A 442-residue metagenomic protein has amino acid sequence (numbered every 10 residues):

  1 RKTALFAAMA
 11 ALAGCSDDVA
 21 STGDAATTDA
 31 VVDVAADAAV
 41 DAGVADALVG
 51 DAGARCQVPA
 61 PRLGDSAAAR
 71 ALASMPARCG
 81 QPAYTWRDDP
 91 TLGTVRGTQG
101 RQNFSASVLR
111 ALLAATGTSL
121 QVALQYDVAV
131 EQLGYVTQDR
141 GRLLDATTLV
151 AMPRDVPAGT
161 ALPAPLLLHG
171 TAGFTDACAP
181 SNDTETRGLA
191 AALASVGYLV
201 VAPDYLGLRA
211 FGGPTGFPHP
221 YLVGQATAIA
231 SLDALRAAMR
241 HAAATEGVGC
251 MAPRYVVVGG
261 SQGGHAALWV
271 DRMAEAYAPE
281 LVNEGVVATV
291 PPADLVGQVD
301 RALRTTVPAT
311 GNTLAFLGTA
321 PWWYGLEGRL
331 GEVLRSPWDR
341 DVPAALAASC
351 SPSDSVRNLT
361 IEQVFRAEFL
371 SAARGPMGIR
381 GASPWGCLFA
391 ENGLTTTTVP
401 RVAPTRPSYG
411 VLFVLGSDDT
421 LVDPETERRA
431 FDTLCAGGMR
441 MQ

Functional and structural regions predicted by a protein language model:
L12-A54: Ser/Thr-rich, Pro/Gly/Ala-heavy low-complexity intrinsically disordered linkers and tails of secreted extracellular
V49-P157: Catalytic-loop region of hydrolases
P59-G93, T289-A403: Accessory cap/linker subdomain of secreted extracellular hydrolases
T147, T160-A172: Short beta-strand element of the alpha/beta-hydrolase
M152-A161, L222, R236-G260, A278-V282: Gly/Ser-rich "nucleophile elbow"/oxyanion-hole loop immediately N-terminal to the catalytic nucleophile in hydrolases
T171-I229, A237: Cap/lid segment of the alpha/beta-hydrolase catalytic domain
V270, Y409, D423-C435: Short alpha-helix in the alpha/beta-hydrolase fold that links the catalytic acid
P407, L412-D419: Short beta-strand/loop motif that positions the catalytic acidic residue of the alpha/beta-hydrolase fold
